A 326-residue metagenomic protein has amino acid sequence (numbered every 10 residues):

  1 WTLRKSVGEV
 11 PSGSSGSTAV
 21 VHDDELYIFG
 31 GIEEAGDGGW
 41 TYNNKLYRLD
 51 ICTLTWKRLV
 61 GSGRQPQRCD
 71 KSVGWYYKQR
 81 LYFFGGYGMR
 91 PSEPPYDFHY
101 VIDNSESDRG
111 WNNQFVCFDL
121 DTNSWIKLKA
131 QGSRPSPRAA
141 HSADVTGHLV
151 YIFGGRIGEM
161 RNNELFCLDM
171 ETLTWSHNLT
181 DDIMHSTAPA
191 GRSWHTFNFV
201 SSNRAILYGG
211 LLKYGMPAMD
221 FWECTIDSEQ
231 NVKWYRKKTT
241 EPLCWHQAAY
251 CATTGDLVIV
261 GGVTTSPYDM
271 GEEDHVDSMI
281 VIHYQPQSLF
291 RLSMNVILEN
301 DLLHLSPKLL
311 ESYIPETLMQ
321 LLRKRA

Functional and structural regions predicted by a protein language model:
W1-S6, L54-S62, N112-C117, T122-A130 (+2 more regions): Trp- and S/T/G-rich repeat-edge/linker motifs of beta-rich repeat architectures
K5-S6, H22-W40, V60-G61, K78-R109 (+6 more regions): Glycine-centered tight turns/hairpins at beta-strand boundaries that repeat across beta-rich repeat domains
G8-V10, G63-Q65, Q131-R134, T187-A188 (+1 more regions): Surface loop/turn motifs at the tips and blade-to-blade linkers of beta-strand repeat domains
G13-A19, R68-G74, P137-A143, S193-F197 (+1 more regions): Beta-propeller and closely related beta-sheet repeat lectin domains
A19, I28-F29, L46, G74 (+11 more regions): Hydrophobic strand positions within the blades of repeat-based beta-sheet folds
T41-T55, Y96-N123, N163-T174, M219-Q230 (+1 more regions): Beta-propeller blade signature
H177-W194, D227-T253: Conserved blade-ending motifs and adjacent loop-strand segments that build the rim/top face of beta-propeller domains
C244, C251-A326: Cullin-RING E3 adaptor/co-adaptor recruitment helices
